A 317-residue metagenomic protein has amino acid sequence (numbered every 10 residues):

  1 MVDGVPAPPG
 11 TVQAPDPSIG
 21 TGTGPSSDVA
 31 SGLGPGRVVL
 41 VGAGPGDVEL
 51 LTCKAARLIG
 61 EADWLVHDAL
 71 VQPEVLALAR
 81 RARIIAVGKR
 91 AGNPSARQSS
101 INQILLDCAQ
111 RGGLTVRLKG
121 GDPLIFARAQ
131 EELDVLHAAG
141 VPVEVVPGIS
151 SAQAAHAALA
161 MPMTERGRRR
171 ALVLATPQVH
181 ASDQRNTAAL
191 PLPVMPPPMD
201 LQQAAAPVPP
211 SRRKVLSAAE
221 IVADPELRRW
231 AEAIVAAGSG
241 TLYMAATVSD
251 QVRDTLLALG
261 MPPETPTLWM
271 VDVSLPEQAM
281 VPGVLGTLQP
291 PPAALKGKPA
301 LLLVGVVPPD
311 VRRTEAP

Functional and structural regions predicted by a protein language model:
M1-G20, G24-V48, C53-I149, Q153-A154 (+1 more regions): Class I S-adenosyl-L-methionine
V2-T11, G20, P35-V38, Q110-T115 (+1 more regions): A contiguous loop/helix-start segment that scaffolds small-molecule binding in enzyme catalytic cores
G4-P6, D16, L159-M161, R166 (+1 more regions): Metal-ion/cofactor- or nucleotide/acyl-coenzyme-handling active-site neighborhoods
Q72-E74, A91-P94, S150-A154, A171-V173 (+3 more regions): Short gly/pro/ser/thr-enriched loop/turn and capping motifs at secondary-structure boundaries
R83-K89, G140-E144, M163-R170, G260-W269: Short hydrophobic/aromatic-enriched beta-strand-loop microsegments
R83-R97, L172-T176, P197-R212, G240-L242: Acidic/glycine-enriched edge-of-secondary-structure segments
V145-A152, A171-A181, V306-P317: Conserved beta-alpha
H156, A160-T187, K214-E220: Short, glycine-/small-residue-rich phosphate/pyrophosphate-handling segment
